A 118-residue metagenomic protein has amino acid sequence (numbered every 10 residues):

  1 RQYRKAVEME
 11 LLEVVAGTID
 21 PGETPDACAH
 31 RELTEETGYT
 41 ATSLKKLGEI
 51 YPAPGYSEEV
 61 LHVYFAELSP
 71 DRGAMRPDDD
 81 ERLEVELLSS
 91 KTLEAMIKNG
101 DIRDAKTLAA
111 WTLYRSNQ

Functional and structural regions predicted by a protein language model:
R1-R31, E35, S69, D79: Conserved Nudix-box catalytic region and its N-terminal flanking loop in Nudix hydrolases and closely related
V7-E10, P21, K46, P54-G55 (+1 more regions): Nudix hydrolase/Nudix homology domain
E13, V63, L87: Short aromatic/basic micro-patch
G38-Y39, I102: Helix N-cap/coil-helix junction residues
T40-L47: A short coil-to-beta-strand element that immediately follows conserved catalytic motifs
P54-R72: Active-site-adjacent beta-strand/loop module that shapes the phosphate/pyrophosphate-binding cleft
M75-R76: A surface-exposed regulatory interaction patch that couples sensing to output across bacterial transport/metabolic
